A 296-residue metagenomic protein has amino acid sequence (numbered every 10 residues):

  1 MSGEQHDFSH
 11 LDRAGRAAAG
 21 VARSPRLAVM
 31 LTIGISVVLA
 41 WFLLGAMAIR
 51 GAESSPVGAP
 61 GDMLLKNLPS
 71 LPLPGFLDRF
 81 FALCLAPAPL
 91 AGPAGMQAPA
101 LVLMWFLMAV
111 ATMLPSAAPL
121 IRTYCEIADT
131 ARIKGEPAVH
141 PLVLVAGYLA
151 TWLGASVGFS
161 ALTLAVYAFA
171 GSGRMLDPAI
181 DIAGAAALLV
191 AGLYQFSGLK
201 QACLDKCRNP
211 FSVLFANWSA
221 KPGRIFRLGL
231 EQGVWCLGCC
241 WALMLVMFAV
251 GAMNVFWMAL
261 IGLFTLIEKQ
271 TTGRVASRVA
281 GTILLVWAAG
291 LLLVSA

Functional and structural regions predicted by a protein language model:
S2-F106, T130-I133, G171-L176, Q201-A216 (+1 more regions): Histidine-/acidic- and/or cysteine-rich, low-complexity loops and terminal segments associated with membrane
R26-V38, S172-S197, A276-A296: Selective transmembrane alpha-helices of multi-pass membrane proteins
V29, I33, Q97-L101, H140 (+4 more regions): Residue-level signature of transmembrane alpha-helical entry/exit and packing/kink sites in multi-pass membrane
R50, A118-I121, A165-G173, Q201-L204 (+3 more regions): Membrane-interface elements of multi-pass transporters and channels
P99-E126, A146-A155, L193-W218, P222-K269: Functional transmembrane helices that embed catalytic/metal-coordinating motifs
K134-A165: Acidic, low-complexity central loop/insert segments
L164, W241-G251, R278, L285-V294: Interfacial helix-loop-helix junctions of multi-pass membrane proteins
V166-A187, L245-G273: Hydrophobic alpha-helical transmembrane segments and immediately flanking/interface helices in integral membrane
